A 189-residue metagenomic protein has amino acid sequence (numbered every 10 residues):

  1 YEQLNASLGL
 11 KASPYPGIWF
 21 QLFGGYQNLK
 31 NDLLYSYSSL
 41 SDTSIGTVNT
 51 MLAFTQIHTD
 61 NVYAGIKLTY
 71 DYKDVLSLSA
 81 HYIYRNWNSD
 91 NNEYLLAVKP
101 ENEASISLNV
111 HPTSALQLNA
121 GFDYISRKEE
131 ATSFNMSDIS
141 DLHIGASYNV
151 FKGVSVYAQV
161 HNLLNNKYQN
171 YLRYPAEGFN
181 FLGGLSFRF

Functional and structural regions predicted by a protein language model:
Y1-L4: Flexible loop and strand-edge segments within Gram-negative outer membrane beta-barrel domains
G9: Small/polar-residue-rich segments within soluble enzyme cores
S13-I125: Gram-negative outer-membrane beta-barrel transporters
L95-F189: Conserved C-terminal beta-signal and adjacent last beta-strands/turns of outer-membrane beta-barrel proteins
